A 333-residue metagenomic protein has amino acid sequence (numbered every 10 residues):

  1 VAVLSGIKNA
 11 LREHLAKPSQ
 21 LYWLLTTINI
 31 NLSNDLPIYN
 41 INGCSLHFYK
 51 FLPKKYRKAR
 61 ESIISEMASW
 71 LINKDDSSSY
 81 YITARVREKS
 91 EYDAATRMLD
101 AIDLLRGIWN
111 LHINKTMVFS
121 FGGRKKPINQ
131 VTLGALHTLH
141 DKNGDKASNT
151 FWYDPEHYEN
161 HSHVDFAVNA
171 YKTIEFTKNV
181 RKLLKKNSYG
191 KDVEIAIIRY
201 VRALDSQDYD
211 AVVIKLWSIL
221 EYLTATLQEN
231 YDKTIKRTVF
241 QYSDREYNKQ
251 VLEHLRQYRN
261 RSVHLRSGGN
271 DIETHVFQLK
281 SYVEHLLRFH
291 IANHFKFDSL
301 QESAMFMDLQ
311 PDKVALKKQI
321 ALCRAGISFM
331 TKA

Functional and structural regions predicted by a protein language model:
V1-A211, H294-A333: Charged, non-catalytic interaction/linker regions at domain boundaries that couple catalytic cores to substrate
M98-W109, L220, L279-I291: Short amphipathic C-terminal alpha-helix that caps PH/PH-like domains
V193-A196, V212-L216, L220, N248 (+2 more regions): Short runs of predominantly hydrophobic/aromatic residues within well-ordered alpha helices that form helix-helix
R199, L216, D232-R237, G268 (+1 more regions): Composition- and surface-driven signal marking solvent-exposed, interaction-prone regions in large proteins
A203, Q207, L220-L227, L286 (+2 more regions): Generic structural signal for hydrophobic core residues of well-folded globular domains
V213-E246: Flexible secondary-structure boundary motifs
E246-F277, S281-R288: Histidine-centered, metal-coordinating catalytic motifs and their short helical/loop contexts
T274-D308: A contiguous, mid-protein "functional segment" used to position or interact with cofactors/ions or partner subunits
